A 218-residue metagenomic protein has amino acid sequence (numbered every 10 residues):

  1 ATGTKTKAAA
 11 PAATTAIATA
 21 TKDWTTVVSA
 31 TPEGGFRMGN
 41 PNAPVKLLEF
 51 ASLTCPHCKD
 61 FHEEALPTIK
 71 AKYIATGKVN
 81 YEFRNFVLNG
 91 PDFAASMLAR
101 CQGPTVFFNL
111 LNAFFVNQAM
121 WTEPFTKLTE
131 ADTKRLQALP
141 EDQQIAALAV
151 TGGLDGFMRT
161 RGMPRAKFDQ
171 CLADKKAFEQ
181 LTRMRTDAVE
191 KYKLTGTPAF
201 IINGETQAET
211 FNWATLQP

Functional and structural regions predicted by a protein language model:
A1-A13, I17, S52, I145-P218: C-terminal cap of thioredoxin/glutaredoxin-like
A1-D92: Extracytoplasmic thiol/disulfide redox context detector
K7-A30, L110-F114, E123-K127, I145-G152: Periplasmic c-type cytochrome electron-transfer domains
M38-A43, E82-F83, T126, G156-R159 (+1 more regions): Short hydrophobic/aromatic-rich motifs at helix boundaries and adjacent loops
V45-K46, T76-N80, T105-N109, M163-A166 (+1 more regions): Loop/turn elements at helix/coil->beta-strand transitions in domains of secreted/extracellular proteins
L53, K59-A146: Structural alpha/beta surface segment adjacent to cysteine/selenocysteine redox centers across thiol/disulfide enzymes
